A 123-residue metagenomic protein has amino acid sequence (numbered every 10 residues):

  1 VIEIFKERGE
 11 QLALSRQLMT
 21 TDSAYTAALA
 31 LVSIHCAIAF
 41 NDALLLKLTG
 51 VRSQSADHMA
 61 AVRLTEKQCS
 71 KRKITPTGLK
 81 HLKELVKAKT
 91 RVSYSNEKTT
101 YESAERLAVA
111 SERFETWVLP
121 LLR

Functional and structural regions predicted by a protein language model:
V1-R123: Terminal alpha-helical segments
